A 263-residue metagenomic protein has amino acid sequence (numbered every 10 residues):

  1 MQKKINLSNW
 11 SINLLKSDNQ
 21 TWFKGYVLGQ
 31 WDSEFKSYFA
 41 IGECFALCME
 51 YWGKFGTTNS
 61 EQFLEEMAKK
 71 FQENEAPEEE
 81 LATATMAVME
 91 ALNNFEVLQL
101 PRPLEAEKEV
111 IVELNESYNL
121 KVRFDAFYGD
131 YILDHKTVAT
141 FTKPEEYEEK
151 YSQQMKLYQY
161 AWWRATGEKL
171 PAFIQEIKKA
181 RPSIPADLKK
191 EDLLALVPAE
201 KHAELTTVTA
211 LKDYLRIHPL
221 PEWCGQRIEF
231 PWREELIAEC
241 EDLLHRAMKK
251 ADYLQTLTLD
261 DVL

Functional and structural regions predicted by a protein language model:
M1-F124, P185: Metal-dependent nuclease catalytic cores that hydrolyze phosphodiester bonds in DNA/RNA, characterized by
L7, A161-L263: Metal-dependent nuclease catalytic regions and adjoining charged, substrate-binding loops involved in nucleic-acid end
F23-L28, L133-A139, H218-Q226: Short acidic (Asp/Glu) and glycine-rich catalytic loops that position anionic groups and cofactors
G29, I111, V138-T140, K178-P182: Short, solvent-exposed loop/turn segments at secondary-structure junctions
C44, Q153-A161: Short amphipathic alpha-helical face segments that pack within enzyme cores and frequently flank/anchor catalytic
Y51-F55, Y160-A165: Active-site catalytic microenvironments for nucleophilic, acid-base chemistry
G53-K54, G129, G167, Y253: A generic secondary-structure boundary signal that marks alpha-helix termini
K108-M155, A165: Non-catalytic protein-protein interaction segments used by genome-maintenance enzymes to assemble and couple activities
